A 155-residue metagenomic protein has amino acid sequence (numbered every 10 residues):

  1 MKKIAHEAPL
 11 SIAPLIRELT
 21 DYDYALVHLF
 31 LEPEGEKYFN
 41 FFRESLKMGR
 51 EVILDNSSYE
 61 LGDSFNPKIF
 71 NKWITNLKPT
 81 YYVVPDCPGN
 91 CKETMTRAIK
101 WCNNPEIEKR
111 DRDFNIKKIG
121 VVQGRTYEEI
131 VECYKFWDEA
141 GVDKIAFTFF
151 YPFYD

Functional and structural regions predicted by a protein language model:
M1-R110: Non-catalytic, usually N-terminal nucleic-acid engagement modules in DNA/RNA processing proteins
D111-I116: Short helix-terminating capping/connector loops at secondary-structure junctions
K117-D155: Glycine-rich phosphate/ribose-binding loops and adjacent secondary-structure elements that form binding surfaces
